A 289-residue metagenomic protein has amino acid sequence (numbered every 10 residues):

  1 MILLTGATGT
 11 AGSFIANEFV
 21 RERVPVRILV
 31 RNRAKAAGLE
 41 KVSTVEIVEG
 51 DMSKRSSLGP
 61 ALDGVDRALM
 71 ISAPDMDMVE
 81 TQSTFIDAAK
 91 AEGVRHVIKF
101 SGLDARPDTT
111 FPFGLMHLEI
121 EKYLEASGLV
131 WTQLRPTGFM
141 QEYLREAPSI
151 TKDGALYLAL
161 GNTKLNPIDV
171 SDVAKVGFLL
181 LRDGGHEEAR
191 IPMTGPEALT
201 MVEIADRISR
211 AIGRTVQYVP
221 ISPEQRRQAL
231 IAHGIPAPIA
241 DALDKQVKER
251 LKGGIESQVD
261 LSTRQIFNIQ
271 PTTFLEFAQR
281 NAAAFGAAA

Functional and structural regions predicted by a protein language model:
M1-L39, S53-V65, P74-S83, D87-H96 (+5 more regions): Oxidoreductase cofactor-interface core, primarily capturing Rossmann-like NAD(P)-dependent enzymes
F14, E224-A289: A hydrophobic C-terminal alpha-helical subdomain
K41-S53: Rossmann-fold cofactor-recognition segment
I71: Catalytic metal- and UDP-sugar-binding loop of GT-A-like glycosyltransferases, i.e., residues flanking the conserved
